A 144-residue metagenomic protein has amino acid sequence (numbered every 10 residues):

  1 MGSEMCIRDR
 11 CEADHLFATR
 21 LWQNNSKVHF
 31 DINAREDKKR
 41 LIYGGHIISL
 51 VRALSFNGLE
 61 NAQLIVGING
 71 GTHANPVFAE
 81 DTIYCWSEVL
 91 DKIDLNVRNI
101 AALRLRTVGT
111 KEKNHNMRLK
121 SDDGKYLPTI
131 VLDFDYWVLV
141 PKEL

Functional and structural regions predicted by a protein language model:
M1-I7: Short, small-residue-biased leader/transition segments that mark boundaries at the very start of proteins
G2, A53, A101-L103: Glycine-centered secondary-structure boundary/capping sites
R8-D9, T72, W137-L139: Generic structural detector for well-ordered beta-strands
C11-R52, I65: A conserved, well-ordered hydrophobic junction motif at loop->secondary-structure transitions
E36, I42, I47-K92: Hydrophobic beta-strand-centered segment that forms part of the acyl-chain substrate-binding groove
A79, W86, L90-L144: HotDog/MaoC-like acyl-thioester-processing domains
